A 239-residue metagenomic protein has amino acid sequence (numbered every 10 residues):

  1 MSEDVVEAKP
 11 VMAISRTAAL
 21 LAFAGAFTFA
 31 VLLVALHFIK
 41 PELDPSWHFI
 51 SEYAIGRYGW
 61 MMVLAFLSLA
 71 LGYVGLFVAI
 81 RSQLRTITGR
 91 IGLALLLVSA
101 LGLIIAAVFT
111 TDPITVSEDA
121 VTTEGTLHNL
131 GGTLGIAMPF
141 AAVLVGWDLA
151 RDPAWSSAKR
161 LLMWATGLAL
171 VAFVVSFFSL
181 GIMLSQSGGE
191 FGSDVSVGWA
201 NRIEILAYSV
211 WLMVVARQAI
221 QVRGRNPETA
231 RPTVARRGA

Functional and structural regions predicted by a protein language model:
M1-V6, E228-A239: Short, intrinsically disordered terminal tails adjacent to the first/last structured region
P10-G224: Hydrophobic, aromatic-enriched alpha-helical segments typical of multi-pass transmembrane helices
